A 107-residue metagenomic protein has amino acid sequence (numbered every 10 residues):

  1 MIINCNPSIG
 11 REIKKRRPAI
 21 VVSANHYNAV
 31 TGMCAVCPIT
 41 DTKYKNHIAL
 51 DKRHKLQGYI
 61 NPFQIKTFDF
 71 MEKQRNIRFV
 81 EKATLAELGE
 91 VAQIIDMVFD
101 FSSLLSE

Functional and structural regions predicted by a protein language model:
M1, C34, I48, G58-I60: A broad, low-specificity signal marking well-ordered, structured residues that form hydrophobic/aromatic
M1-I9: GIY-YIG nuclease catalytic motif and its immediate N-terminal context
N6, A24, S103: Flexible loop residues that form catalytic and substrate-binding hotspots at small-molecule/glycan-binding clefts
R11-R16, I20-R53: Compact nucleic-acid interaction/catalytic patches
K52-E107: C-terminal terminal-subdomain/extension
